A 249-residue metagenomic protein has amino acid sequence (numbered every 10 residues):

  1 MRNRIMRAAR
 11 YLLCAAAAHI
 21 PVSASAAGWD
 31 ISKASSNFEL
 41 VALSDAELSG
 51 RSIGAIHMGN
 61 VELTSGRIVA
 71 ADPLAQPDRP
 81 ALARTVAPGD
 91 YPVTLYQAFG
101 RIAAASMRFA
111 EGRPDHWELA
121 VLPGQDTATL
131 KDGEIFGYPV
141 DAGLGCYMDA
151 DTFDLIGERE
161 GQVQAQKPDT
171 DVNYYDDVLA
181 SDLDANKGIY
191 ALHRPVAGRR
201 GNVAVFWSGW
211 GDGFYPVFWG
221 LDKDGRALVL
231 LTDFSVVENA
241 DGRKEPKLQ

Functional and structural regions predicted by a protein language model:
M1-L12: Bacterial N-terminal signal peptides that target proteins for export
A16-H19: Repetitive helical segments and hydrophobic/amphipathic motifs
P21-S23: N-terminal signal peptide c-region/cleavage motif recognized by signal peptidases
S25-Q249: Intrinsically disordered, low-complexity acidic regions enriched in Pro/Ser/Thr
